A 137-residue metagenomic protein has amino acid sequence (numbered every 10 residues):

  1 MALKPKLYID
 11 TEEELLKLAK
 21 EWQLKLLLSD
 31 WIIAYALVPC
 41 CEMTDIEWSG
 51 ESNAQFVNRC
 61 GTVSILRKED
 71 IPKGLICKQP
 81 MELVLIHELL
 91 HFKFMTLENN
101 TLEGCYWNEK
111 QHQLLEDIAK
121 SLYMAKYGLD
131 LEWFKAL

Functional and structural regions predicted by a protein language model:
A2-T62, K78-Q79, A125-G128, E132: Auxiliary, metal-adjacent structural segments of Zn-dependent hydrolase domains
C40-Q79, F92-T96, N100, G104-Q111: Active-site scaffold of zinc-dependent metalloenzymes
P80-L89: Short alpha-helical catalytic segment bearing the HExxH-like zincin motif of zinc-dependent metalloproteases
E88-K93, I118, L122: Amphipathic alpha-helical segments in well-ordered regions
N100-L137: Post-HExxH zinc-binding segment in Zn-dependent metallohydrolases
